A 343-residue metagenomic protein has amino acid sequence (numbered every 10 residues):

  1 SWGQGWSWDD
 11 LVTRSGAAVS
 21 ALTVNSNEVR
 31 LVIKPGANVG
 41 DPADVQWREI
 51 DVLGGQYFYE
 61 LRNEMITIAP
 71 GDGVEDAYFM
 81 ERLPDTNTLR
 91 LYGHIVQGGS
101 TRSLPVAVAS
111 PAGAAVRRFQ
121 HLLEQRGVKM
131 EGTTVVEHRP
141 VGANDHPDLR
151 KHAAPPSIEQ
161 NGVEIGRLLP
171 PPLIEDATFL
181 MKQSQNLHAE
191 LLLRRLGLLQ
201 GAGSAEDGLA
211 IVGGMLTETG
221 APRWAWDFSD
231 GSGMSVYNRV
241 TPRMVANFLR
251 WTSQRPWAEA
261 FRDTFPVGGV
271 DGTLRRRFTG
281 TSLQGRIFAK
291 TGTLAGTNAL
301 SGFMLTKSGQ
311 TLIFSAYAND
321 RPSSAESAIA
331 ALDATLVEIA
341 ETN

Functional and structural regions predicted by a protein language model:
S1-R223, K307-S308, E338-N343: Conserved serine DD-peptidase/penicillin-binding transpeptidase domain and beta-lactam-recognizing active-site
Q183-N186, E190-N343: Small-residue-rich helix-loop
